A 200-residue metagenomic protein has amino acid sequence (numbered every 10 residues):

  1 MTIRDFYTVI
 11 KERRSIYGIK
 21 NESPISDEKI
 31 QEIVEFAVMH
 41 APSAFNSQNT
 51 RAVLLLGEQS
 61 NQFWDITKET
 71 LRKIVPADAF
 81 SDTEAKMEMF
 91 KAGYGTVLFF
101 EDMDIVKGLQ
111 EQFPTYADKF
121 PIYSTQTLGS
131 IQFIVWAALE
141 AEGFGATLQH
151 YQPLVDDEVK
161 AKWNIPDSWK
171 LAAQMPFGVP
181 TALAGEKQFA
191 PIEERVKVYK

Functional and structural regions predicted by a protein language model:
M1-G95, Y199-K200: N-terminal amphipathic, basic helical "cap/leader" segment at the start of enzyme domains
T2, T8-E12, I16-Y17, L171-K200: C-terminal helix-cap and adjacent tail motif
A37-V38, M103, F113-A161: Small-aliphatic-rich amphipathic alpha-helix that forms the alpha element of a beta-alpha
L54-L56, E101, V179: A general secondary-structure junction signal
Q62-W64, I105-L109: Short acidic/glycine-rich loop or secondary-structure boundary segments that cap or lie
K68-E69, E111-K119, F189: Short, surface-exposed, charged loop/turn segments at secondary-structure junctions
T70-L71, N164-D167: Short, hinge-like loop/turn segments at secondary-structure boundaries
G93-D104: Active-site-adjacent structural patch at catalytic or cofactor/ligand-binding sites
